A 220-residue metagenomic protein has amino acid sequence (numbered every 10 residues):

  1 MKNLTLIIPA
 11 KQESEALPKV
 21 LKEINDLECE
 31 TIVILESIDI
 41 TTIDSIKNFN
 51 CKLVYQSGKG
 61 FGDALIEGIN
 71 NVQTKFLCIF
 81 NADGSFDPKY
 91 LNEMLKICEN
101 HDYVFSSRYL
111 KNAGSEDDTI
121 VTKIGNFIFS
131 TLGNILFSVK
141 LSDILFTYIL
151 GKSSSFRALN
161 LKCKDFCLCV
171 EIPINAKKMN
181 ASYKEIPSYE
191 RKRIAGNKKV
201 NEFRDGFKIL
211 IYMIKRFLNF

Functional and structural regions predicted by a protein language model:
M1-P9, E15, S138-V139, L161-F220: Hydrophobic helical membrane-anchoring modules
I8-A10, L35, F80: Short beta-strand/turn micro-motifs composed of small residues that flank or help shape donor/cofactor-binding pockets
Q12-D26: Short, well-formed alpha-helical segments that are part of the catalytic scaffolds of diverse glycosyltransferases
E13-A16, I38, F61, D87: Donor nucleotide-sugar binding loop of glycosyltransferases
L21, C29-I38, V54: Short beta-strand/loop segment that forms part of the nucleotide-sugar
L35-I43, G84: A conserved acidic beta->alpha catalytic loop
S57-K59, D63-N70, F76, K89-F166 (+2 more regions): Acceptor/aglycone-binding surface of glycosyltransferases and processive sugar-polymer synthases
K75-S85: Short beta-strand-to-loop acidic/aromatic patch adjacent to the donor-nucleotide binding site
